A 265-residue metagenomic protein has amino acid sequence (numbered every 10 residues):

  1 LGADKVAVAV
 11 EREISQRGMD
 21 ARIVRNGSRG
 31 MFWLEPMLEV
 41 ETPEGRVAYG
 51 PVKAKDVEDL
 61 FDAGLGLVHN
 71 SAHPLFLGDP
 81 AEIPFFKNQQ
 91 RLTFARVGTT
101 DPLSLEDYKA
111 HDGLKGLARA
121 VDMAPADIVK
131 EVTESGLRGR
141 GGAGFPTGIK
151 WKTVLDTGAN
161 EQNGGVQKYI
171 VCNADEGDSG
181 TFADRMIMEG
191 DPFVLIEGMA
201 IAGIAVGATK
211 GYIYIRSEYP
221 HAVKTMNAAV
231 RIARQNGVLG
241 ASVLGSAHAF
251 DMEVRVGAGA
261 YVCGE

Functional and structural regions predicted by a protein language model:
L1-E265: Feature of Fe-S/electron-transfer and energy-metabolism proteins that preferentially highlights extended coupling
